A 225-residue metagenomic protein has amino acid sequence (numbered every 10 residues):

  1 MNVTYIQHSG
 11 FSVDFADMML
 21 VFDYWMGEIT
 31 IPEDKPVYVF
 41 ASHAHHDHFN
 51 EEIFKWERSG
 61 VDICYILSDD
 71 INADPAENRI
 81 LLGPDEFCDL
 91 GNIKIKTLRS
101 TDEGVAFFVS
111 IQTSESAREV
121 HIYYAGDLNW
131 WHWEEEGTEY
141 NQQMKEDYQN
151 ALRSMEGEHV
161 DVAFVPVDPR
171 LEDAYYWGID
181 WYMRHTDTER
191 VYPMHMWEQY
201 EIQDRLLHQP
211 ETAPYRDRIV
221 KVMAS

Functional and structural regions predicted by a protein language model:
M1-D34, N78-H159, M223-S225: Core dinuclear metal-dependent hydrolase active-site scaffold
M1-S9, A76-L90, Y175-S225: Binuclear metal-ion centers of metallo-dependent hydrolases, dominated by the metallo-beta-lactamase
N2-Y5, M19-D23, V39-A41, V61-D69 (+2 more regions): Short, hydrophobic beta-strand segments that form beta-sheet elements in well-ordered domains
M26-N72, R153-F164: Active-site metal-binding motif and surrounding structural segment of the metallo-beta-lactamase
G27-T30, A44-F49, I71-P75, E86-C88 (+4 more regions): Active-site environment of divalent metal-dependent phosphoester hydrolases
F40, I95-T97, A163-P166, V191-P193: Short catalytic-loop micro-motif centered on adjacent basic/acidic residues
E51-E52, R58-L98: Glycine/small-residue-rich loop that forms an oxyanion/phosphate-binding "nest" at active or ligand-binding sites
D147-R153, E172-W181: A short, acidic, amphipathic alpha-helical segment used as a generic capping/interface helix at domain edges
